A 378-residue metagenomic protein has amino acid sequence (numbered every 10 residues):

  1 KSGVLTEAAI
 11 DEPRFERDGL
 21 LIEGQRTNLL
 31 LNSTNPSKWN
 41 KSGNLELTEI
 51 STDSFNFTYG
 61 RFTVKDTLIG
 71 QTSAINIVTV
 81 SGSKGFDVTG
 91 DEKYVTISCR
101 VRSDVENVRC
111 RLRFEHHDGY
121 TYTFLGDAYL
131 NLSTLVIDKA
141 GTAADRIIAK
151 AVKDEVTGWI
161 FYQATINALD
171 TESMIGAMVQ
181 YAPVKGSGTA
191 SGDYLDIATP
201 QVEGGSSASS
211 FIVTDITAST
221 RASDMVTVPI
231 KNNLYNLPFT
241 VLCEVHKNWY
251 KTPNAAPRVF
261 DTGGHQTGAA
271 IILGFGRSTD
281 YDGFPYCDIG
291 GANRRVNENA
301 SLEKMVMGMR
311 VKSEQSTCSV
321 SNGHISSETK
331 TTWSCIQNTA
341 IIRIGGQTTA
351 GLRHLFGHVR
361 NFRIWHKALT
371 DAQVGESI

Functional and structural regions predicted by a protein language model:
K1-T317, S321-S326, T331-I378: Extracellular and organelle-lumenal recognition/adhesion modules and their flexible linkers in secreted
